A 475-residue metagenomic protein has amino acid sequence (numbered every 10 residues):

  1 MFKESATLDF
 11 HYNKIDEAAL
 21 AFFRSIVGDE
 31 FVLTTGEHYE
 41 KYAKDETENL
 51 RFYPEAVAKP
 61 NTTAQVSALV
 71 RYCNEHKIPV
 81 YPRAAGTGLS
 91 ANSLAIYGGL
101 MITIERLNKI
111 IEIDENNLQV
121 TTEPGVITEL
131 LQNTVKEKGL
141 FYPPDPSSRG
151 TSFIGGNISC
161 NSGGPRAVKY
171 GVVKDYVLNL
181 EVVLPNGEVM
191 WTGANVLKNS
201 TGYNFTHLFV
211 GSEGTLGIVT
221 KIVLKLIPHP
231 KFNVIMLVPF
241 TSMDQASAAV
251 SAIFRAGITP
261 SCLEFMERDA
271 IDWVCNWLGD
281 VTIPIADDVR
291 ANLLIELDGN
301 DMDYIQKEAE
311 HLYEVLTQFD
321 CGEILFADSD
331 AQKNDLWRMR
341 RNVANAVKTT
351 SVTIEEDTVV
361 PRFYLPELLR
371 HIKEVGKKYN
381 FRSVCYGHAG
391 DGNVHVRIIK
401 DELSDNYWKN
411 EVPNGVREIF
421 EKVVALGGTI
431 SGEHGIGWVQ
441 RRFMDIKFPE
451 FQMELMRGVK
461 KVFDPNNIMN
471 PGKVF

Functional and structural regions predicted by a protein language model:
M1-R71, T87-L118, S147, A270-T282 (+2 more regions): N-terminal flexible segment immediately upstream of the FAD-binding catalytic core in FAD-dependent oxidoreductases
D29, V424-I436, P465-M469: Alpha-helix capping/hinge segments and adjacent helical runs
V32-G36, A58-P60, V80-A84, A91 (+14 more regions): General beta-strand structural signal in soluble alpha/beta enzymes
T34-A43, L224, P228, L237-P239 (+3 more regions): C-terminal substrate-recognition/cap domain of FAD-linked oxidoreductases
C73, G214, V396, D464: Conserved, mostly hydrophobic/aromatic
K109-E264: FAD-binding subdomain of flavoenzyme oxidoreductases
E188, Q440-F475: Activity-critical C-terminal alpha-helical subdomain
